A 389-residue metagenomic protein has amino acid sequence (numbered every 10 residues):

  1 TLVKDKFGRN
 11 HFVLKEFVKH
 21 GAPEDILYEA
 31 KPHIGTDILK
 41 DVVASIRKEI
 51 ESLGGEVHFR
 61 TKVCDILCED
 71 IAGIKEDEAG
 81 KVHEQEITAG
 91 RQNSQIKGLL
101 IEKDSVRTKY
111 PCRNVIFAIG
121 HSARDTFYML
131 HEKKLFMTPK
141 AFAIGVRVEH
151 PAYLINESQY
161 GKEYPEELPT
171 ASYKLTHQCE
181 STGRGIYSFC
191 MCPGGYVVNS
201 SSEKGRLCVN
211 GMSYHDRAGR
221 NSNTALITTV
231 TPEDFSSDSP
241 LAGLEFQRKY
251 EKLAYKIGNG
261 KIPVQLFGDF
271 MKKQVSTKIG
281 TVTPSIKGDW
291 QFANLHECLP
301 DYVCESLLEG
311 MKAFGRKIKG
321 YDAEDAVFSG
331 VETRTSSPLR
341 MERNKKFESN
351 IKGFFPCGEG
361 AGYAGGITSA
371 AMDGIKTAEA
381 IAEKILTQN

Functional and structural regions predicted by a protein language model:
T1: Conserved catalytic/binding loops enriched for acidic/polar residues
D5-N389: Residues forming the flavin
